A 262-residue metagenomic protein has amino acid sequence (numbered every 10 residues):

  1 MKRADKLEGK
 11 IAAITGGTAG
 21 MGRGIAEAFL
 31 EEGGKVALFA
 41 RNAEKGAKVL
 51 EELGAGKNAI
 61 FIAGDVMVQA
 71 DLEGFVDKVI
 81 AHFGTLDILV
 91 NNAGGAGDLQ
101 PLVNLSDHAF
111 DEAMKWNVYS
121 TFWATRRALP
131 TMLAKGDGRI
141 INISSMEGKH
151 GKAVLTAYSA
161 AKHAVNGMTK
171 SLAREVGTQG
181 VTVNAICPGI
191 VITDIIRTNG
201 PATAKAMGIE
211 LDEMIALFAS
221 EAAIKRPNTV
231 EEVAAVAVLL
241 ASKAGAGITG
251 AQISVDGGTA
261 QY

Functional and structural regions predicted by a protein language model:
I11, T18-G20: Conserved glycine-rich cofactor-binding loop
E32-K48: Conserved glycine-rich Rossmann-like NAD(P)H-binding loop of the short-chain dehydrogenase/reductase
Q100-L102, S106-D111, I140, F218: Substrate-binding pocket helix/loop in short-chain dehydrogenase/reductase
F122, L133, D137, I224-V255 (+1 more regions): C-terminal substrate-recognition "lid" of short-chain dehydrogenase/reductases
T125, A161, T169: Active-site helix of classical SDR
S145: Residue(s) in the substrate-gating loop at a strand-loop-helix junction that position the organic substrate next
G177, T182, I248-G250: Short, small/polar-rich loop/turn modules that mediate ligand/substrate recognition or access, typified
